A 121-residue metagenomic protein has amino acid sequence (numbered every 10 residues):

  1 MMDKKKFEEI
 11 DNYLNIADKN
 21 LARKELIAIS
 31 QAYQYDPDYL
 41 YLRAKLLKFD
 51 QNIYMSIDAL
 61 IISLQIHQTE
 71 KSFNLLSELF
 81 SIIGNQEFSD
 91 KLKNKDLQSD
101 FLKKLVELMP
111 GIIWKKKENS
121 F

Functional and structural regions predicted by a protein language model:
D3-A32: Alpha-helical segment of the N-proximal tetratricopeptide repeat
K4, D38, K71-S72: Start-of-helix register in tetratricopeptide repeats
Q34, H67-Q68, D100-F101: Short coil turns that delineate tetratricopeptide repeat
